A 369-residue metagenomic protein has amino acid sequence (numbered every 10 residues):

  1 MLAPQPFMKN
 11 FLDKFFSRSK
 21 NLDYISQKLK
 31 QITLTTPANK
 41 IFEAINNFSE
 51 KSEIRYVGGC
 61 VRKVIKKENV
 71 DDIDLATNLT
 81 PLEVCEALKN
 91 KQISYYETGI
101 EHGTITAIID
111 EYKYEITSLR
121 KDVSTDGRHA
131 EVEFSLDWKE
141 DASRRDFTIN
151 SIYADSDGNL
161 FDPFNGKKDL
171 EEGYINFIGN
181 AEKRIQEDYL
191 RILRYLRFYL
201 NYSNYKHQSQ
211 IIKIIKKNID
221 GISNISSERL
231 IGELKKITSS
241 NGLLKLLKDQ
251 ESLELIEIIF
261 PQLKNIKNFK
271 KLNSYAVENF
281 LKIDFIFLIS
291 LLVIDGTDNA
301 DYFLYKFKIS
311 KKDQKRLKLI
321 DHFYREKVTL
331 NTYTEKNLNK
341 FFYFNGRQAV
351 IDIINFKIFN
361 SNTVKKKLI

Functional and structural regions predicted by a protein language model:
A3-I369: Catalytic cores of the polymerase beta-like nucleotidyltransferase superfamily and closely associated nucleotide
